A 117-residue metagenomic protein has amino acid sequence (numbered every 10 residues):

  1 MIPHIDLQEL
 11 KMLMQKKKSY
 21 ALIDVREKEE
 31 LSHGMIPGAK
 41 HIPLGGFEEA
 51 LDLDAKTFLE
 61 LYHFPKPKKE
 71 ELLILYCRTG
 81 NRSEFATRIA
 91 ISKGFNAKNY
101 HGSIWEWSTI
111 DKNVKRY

Functional and structural regions predicted by a protein language model:
M1-A21, K28-L72, N81-Y117: Rhodanese-like catalytic fold shared by cysteine-dependent sulfurtransferases and DSP/PTP-type phosphatases
Y76: Short, surface-exposed ligand- or partner-binding patches at beta-edge/loop junctions that are enriched in aromatics
